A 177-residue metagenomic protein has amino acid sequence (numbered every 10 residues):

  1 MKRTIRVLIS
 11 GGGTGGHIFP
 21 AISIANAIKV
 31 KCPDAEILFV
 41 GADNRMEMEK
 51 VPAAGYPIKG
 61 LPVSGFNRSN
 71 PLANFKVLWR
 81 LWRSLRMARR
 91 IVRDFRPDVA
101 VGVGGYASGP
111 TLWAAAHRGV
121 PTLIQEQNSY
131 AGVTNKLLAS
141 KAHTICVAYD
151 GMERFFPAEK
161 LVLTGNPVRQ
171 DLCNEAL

Functional and structural regions predicted by a protein language model:
I5-G12, V30, D34-R80, L85 (+1 more regions): Conserved nucleotide-sugar phosphate-binding/catalytic loop shared by glycosyltransferases and other
S10, P20, V40-D43, V103 (+3 more regions): Replace "coordinates the UDP/GDP/TDP-sugar" with "coordinates nucleotide-activated sugar donors
G13-G15, G105-A107, S129-Y130: Residue-level detector of alpha-helix initiation sites
H17-I28: Short amphipathic alpha-helix
R45-M46, Y106-A107, G151, Q170: Short alpha-helical
M87-V101, A107-L123, K136-T144: Glycosyltransferases and closely related glycan-assembly transferases that use nucleotide-activated donors
A116-L177: Active-site-proximal region of nucleotide-activated glycan assembly enzymes, centered on histidine/acidic-rich loops
